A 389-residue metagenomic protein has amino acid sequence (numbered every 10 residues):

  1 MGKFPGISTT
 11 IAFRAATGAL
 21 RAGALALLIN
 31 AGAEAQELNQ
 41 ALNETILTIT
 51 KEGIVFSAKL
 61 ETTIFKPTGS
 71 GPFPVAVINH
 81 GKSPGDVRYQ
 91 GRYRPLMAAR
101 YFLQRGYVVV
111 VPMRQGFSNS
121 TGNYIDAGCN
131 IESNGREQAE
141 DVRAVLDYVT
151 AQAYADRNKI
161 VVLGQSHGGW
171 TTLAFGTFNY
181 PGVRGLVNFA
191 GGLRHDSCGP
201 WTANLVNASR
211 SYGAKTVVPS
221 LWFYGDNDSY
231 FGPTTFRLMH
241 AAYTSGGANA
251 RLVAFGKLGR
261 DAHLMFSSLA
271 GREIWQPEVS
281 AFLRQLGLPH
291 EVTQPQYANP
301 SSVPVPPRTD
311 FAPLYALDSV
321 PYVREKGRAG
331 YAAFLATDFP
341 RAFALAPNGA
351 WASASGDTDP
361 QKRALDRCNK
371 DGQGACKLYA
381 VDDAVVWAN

Functional and structural regions predicted by a protein language model:
Q36-S70: N-terminal cap/lid segment of alpha/beta-hydrolase-fold proteins
P72-G81: Short beta-strand element of the alpha/beta-hydrolase
S83-P95, Y101, V111-E137: Cap/lid segment of the alpha/beta-hydrolase catalytic domain
F117, Q165, G256, H290-N389: Secreted/extracellular ectodomain signature
N130-Q152: Alpha/beta-hydrolase active-site loop
Y154-Q165: Alpha/beta-hydrolase fold nucleophile elbow
G185, G191-G246, R251: The feature captures the conserved acid-bearing segment of alpha/beta-hydrolase catalytic domains
G246-P304: C-terminal catalytic histidine-bearing segment of alpha/beta-hydrolase fold enzymes
